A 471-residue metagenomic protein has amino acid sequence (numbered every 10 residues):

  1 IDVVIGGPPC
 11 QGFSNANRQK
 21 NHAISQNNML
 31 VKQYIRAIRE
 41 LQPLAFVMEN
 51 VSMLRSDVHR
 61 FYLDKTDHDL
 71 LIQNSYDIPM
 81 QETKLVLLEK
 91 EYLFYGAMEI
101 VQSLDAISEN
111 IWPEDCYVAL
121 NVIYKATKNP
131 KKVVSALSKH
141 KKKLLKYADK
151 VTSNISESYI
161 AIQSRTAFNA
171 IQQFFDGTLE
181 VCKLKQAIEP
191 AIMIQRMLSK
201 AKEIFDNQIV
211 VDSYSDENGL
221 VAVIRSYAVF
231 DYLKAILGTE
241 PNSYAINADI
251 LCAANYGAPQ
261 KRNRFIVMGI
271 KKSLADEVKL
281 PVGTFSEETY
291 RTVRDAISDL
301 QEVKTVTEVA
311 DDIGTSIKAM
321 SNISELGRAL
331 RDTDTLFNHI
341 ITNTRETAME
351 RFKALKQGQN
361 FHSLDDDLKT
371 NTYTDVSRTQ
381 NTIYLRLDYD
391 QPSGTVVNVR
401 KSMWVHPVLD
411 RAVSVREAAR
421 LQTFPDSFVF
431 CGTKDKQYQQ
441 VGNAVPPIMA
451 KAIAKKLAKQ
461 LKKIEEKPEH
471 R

Functional and structural regions predicted by a protein language model:
I1-N17, F46-S52, V267-K271, V396 (+2 more regions): Conserved proline-anchored active-site loop of SAM-dependent methyltransferases that bridges a beta-strand
Q11-N15, V47, L54-V58, L63-D64 (+3 more regions): Short catalytic/ligand-binding loop motif for oxyanion handling, primarily in non-cytosolic enzymes, centered on
K20-P43, L71-K84, G96, K183-I204 (+1 more regions): Glycine-rich S-adenosyl-L-methionine
V47, S52, N242-A254: Conserved S-adenosyl-L-methionine
S56-T83, L233, K261: Short, electropositive alpha-helical surface patch
Q73, M80-Q173, T178, K261-V309: Flexible, glycine-/basic-rich loop-and-beta segments that form/coincide with the SAM-dependent methyltransferase
A161-A191, E240, I270, R294 (+1 more regions): C-terminal target-recognition/interaction regions appended to catalytic cores
R225-T239: Short alpha-helix
